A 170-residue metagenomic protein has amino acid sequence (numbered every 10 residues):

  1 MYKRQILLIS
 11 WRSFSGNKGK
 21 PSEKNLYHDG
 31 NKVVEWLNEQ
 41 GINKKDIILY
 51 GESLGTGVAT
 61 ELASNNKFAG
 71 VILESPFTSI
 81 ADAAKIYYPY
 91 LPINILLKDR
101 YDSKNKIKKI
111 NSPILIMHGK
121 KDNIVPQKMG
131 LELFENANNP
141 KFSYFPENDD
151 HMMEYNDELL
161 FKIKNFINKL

Functional and structural regions predicted by a protein language model:
K3-E39, K45, E52-G57, A63: Membrane-embedded segments
W36-Q40, K44-Y88: Primarily recognizes the serine-hydrolase "nucleophile elbow" in alpha/beta-hydrolase and SGNH/GDSL folds
P92-K106, N111-S112: Active-site nucleophile elbow and catalytic-triad environment of alpha/beta-hydrolase enzymes
S103, S112, P126-E135: Short alpha-helix in the alpha/beta-hydrolase fold that links the catalytic acid
K109-N111, I116-D122: Short beta-strand/loop motif that positions the catalytic acidic residue of the alpha/beta-hydrolase fold
K120-V125, H151-M153: Acidic catalytic loop of the alpha/beta-hydrolase fold
L131-M152: Catalytic histidine neighborhood in serine/cysteine hydrolases with alpha/beta-hydrolase-type architecture
E154-K169: Post-His helix in hydrolase/transferase enzymes
